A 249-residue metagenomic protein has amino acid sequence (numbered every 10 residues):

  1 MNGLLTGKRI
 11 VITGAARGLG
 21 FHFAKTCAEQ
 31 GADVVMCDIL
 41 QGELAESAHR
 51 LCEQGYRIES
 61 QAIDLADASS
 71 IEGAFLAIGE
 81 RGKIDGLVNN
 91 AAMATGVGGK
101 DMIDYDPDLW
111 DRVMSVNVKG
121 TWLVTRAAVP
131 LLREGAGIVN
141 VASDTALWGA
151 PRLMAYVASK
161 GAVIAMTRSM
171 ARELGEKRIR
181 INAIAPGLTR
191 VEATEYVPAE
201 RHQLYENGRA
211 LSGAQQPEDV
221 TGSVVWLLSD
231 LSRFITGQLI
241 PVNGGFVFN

Functional and structural regions predicted by a protein language model:
G3-V35: Canonical Rossmann dinucleotide-binding motif of NAD(H)/NADP(H)-dependent dehydrogenases/reductases, specifically
G98-M102, D106-D111, T194, R201 (+1 more regions): Substrate-binding pocket helix/loop in short-chain dehydrogenase/reductase
G99, W148, V225, T236-N249: Short C-terminal tail/terminal secondary-structure segment of NAD(P)H-dependent dehydrogenase/reductase domains
T125, S159, T167: Active-site helix of classical SDR
P130, R172-E176, R233: Alpha-helical segment proximal to the catalytic Tyr-Lys
S143: Residue(s) in the substrate-gating loop at a strand-loop-helix junction that position the organic substrate next
A183, E206-L231, I235, V242-G244: C-terminal helical subdomain
